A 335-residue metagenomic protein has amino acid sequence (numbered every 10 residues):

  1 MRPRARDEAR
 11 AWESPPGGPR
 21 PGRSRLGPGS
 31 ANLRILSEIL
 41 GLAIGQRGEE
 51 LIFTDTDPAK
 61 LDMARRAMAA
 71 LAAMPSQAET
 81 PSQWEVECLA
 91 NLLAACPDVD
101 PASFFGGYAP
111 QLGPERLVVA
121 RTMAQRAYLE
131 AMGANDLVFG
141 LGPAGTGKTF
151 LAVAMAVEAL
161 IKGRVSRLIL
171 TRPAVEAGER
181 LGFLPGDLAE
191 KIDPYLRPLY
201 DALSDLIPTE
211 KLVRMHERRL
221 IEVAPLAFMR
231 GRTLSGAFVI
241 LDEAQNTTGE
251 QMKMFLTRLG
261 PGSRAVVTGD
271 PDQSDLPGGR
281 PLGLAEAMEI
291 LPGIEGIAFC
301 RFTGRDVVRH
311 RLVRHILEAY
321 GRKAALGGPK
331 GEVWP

Functional and structural regions predicted by a protein language model:
M1-R4, C96, P335: Feature 3881 marks metal-assisted phosphotransfer/nuclease machinery and their flanking interaction elements
R4-S24: Short glycine-/aliphatic-rich beta-strand segments at the starts of folded cytosolic domains
P21-E38: Short amphipathic alpha-helix segments
R34, E38-A43, E49: Compact, well-ordered interaction domains used in eukaryotic information-processing assemblies
G45-F105: Interdomain "pre-motor" coupling segment immediately N-terminal to P-loop NTPase/helicase cores
F105-L117: Conserved adenine-nucleotide phosphate-binding loops and their immediately adjacent elements
P114-M123, E130-L241, Q245-P335: Conserved helicase motor core of SF1/SF2 NTP-dependent helicases
